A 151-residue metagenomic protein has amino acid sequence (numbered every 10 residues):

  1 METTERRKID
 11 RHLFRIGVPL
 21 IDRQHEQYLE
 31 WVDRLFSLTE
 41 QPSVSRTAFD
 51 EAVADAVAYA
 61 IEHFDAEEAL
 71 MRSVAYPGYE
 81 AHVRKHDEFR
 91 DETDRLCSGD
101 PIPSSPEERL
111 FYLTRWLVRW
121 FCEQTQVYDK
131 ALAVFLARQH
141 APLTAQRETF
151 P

Functional and structural regions predicted by a protein language model:
M1-P151: Small-residue-biased structural context
